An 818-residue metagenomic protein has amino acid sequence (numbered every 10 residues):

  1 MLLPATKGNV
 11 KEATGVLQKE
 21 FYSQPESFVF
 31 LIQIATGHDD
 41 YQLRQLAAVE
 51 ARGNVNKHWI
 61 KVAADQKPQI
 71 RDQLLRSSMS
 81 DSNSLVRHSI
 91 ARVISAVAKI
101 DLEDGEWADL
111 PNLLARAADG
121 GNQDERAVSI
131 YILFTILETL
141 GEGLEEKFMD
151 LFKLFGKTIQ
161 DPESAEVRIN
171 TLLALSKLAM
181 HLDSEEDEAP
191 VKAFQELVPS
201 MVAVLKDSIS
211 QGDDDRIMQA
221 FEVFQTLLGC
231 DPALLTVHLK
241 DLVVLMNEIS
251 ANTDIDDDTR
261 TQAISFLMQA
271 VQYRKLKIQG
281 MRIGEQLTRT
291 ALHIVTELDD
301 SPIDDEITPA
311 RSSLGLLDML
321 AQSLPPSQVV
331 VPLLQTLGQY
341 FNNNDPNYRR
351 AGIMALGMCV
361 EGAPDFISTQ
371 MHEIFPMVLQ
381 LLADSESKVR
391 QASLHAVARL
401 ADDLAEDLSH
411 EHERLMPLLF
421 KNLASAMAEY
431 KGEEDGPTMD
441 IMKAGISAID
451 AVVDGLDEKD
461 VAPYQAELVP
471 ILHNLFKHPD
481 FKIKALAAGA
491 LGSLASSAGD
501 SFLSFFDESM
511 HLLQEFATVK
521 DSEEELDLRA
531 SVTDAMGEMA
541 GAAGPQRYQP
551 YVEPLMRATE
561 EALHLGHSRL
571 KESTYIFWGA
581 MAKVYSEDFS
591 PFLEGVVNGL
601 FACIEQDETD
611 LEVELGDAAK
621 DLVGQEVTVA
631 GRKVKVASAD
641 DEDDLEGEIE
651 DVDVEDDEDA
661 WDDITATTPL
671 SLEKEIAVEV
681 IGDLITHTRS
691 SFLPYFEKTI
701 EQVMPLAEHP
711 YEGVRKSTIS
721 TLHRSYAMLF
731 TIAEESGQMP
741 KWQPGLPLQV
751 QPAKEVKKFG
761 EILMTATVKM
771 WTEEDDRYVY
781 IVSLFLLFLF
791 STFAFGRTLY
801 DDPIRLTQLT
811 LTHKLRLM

Functional and structural regions predicted by a protein language model:
M1-M818: Karyopherin-beta/Importin-beta family HEAT-repeat alpha-solenoid scaffold
